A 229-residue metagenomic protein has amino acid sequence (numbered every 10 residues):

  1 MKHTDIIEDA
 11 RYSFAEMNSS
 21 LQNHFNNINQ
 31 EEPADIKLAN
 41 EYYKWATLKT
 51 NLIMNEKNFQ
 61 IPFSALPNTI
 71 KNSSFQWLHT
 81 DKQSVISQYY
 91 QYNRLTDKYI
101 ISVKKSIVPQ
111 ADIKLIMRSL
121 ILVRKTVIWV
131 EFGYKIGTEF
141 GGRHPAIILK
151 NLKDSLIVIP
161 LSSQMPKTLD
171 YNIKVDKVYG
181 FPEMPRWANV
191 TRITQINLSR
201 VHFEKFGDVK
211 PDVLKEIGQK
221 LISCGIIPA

Functional and structural regions predicted by a protein language model:
M1-A111, L120, N172-A229: C-terminal terminal-subdomain/extension
I116-M117: Right-hand nucleic-acid polymerase module
R124-V127: Loop/turn positions that initiate beta-strands
G133-T138: Short, charged beta-turn/beta-strand-edge "cap" motif at the junction between a beta-strand and an adjacent loop
E139-F181: Compact nucleic-acid interaction/catalytic patches
